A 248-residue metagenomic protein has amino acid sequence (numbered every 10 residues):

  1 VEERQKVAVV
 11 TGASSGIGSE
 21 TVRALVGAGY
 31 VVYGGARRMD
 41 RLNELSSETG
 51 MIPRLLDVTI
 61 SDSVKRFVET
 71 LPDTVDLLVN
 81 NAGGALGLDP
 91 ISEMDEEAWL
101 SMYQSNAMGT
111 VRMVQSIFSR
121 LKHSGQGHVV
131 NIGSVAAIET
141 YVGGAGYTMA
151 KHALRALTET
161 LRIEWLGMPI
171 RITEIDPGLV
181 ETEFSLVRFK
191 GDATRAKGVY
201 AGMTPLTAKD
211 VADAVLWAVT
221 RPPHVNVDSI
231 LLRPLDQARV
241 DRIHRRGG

Functional and structural regions predicted by a protein language model:
S14-S15: Conserved glycine-rich cofactor-binding loop
L56-R66, E96: The beta1-alpha1 cofactor-binding region of Rossmann-like NAD(H)/NADP(H)-dependent oxidoreductases
D89-I91, A98-L100: Substrate-binding pocket helix/loop in short-chain dehydrogenase/reductase
V114, A150: Active-site helix of classical SDR
S134: Residue(s) in the substrate-gating loop at a strand-loop-helix junction that position the organic substrate next
E139, T160-I170: Active-site-adjacent segment of SDR/Rossmann-fold oxidoreductases
I170, E174-G178, T194-D241: C-terminal helical subdomain
